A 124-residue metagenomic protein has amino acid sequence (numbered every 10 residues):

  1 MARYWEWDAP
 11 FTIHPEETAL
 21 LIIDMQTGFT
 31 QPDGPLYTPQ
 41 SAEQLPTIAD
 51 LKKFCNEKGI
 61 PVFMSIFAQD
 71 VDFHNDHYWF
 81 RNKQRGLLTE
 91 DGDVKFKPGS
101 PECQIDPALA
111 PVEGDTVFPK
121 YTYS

Functional and structural regions predicted by a protein language model:
M1-E113: Active-site acidic carboxylates
T116-S124: Glycine-rich oxoanion-binding loops at beta->alpha junctions
